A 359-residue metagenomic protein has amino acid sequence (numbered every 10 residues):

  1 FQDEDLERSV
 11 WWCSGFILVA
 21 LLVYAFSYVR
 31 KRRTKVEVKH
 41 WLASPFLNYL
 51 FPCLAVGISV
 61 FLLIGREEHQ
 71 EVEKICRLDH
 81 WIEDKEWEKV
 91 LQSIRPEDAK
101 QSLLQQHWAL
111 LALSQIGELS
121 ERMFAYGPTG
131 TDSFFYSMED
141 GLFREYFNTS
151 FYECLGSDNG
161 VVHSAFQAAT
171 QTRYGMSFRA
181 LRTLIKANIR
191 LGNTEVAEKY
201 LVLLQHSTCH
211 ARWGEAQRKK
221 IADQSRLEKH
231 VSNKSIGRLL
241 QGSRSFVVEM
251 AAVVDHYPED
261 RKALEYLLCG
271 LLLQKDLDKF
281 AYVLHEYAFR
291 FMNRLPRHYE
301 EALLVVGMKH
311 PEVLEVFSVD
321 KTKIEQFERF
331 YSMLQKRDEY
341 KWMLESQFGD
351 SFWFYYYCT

Functional and structural regions predicted by a protein language model:
F1-K35: Membrane-embedded alpha-helical segments of integral membrane proteins
Y28-W41, P45-N48, N159-G160, N188 (+1 more regions): Extended alpha-helical scaffold regions
H40-H69: Internal/C-terminal transmembrane anchor helices
I64-L239, S243, V254-Q274: Soluble catalytic regions of membrane-associated enzymes that act on cell-envelope and secretory-pathway components
S207, Q274, R290, V305-K309 (+2 more regions): Surface-exposed polar/charged interaction patches
V247, A251-A252: Short, compositionally biased small/polar motifs
V253, E312-T359: Terminal, low-structured helical/coil segments at or just beyond the last alpha-helical repeat
D276-T322: Intrinsically disordered, low-complexity segments enriched in Gly and acidic/Ser/Thr residues that form flexible
